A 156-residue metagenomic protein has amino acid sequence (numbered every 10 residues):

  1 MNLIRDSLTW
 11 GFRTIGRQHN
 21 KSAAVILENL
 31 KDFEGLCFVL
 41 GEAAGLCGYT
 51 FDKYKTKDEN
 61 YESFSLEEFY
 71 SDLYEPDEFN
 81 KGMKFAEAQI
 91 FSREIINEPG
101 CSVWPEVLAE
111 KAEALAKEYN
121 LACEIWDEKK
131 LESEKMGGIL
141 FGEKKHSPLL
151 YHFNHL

Functional and structural regions predicted by a protein language model:
M1-L156: Short amphipathic alpha-helical segment within the helicase RecA-like ATPase core that mediates nucleic-acid
